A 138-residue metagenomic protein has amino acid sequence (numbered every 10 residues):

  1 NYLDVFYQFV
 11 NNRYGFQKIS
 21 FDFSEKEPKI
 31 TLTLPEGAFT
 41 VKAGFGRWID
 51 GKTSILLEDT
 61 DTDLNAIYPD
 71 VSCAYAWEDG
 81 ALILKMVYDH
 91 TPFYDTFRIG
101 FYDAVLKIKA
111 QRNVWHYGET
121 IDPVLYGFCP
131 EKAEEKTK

Functional and structural regions predicted by a protein language model:
N1-K138: Peripheral terminal and inter-domain segments
